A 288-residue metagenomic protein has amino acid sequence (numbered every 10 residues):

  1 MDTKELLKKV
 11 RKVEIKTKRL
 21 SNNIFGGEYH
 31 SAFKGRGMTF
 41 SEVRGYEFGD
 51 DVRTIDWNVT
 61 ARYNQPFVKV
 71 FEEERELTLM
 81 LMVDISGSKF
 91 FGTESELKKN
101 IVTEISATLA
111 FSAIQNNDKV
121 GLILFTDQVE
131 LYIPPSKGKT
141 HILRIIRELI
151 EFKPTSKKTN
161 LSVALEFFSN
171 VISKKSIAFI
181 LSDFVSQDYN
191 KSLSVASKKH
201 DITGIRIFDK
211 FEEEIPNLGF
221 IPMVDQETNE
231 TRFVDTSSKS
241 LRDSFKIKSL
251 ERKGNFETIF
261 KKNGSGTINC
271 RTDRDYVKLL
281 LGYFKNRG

Functional and structural regions predicted by a protein language model:
M1-E130, I177, Q187: An amphipathic, basic-hydrophobic helix/alpha-beta surface used to engage anionic, phosphate-rich ligands or surfaces
M1-F33, E42, N170-K174, D188 (+1 more regions): Von Willebrand factor type A / integrin I
M80, I123, F179, T203-I205 (+1 more regions): Hydrophobic/aromatic beta-strand patches that form the interior of the parallel beta-sheet core in alpha/beta enzyme
T103, K157-L161, S249: A conditional alpha-helix N-cap/helix-loop micro-motif detector
N117-K119, L181, K199, G264: A generic structural signal for alpha->beta connector loops
K119-E148: Short beta-strand-loop
H141-S176, D188-Y189, D209: Von Willebrand factor
K175-D183: Hydrophobic, aromatic-enriched interface-forming segments
